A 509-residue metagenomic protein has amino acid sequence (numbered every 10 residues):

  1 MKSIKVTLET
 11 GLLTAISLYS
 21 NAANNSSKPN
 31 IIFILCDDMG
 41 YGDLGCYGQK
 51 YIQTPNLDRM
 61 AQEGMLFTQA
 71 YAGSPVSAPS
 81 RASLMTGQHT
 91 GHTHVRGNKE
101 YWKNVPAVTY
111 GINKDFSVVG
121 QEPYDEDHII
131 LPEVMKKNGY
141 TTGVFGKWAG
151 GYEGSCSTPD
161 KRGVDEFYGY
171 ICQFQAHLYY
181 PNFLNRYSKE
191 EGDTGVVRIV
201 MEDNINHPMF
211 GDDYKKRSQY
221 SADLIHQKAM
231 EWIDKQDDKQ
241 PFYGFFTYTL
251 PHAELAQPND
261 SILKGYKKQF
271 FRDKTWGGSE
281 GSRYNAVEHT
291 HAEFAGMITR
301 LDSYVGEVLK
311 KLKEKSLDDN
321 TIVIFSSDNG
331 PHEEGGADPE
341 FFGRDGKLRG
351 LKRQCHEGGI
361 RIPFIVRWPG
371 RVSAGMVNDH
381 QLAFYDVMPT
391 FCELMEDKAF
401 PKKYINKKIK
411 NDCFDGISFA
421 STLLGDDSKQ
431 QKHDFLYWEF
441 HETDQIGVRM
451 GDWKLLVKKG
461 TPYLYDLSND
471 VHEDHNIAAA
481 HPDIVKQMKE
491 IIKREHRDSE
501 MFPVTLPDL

Functional and structural regions predicted by a protein language model:
M1-S27: Bacterial Sec-dependent N-terminal signal peptides
S20, Y41-I130, V134-Y140, G154 (+2 more regions): Active-site segment of extracytoplasmic enzymes that catalyze sulfate/phosphate-ester chemistry
N24-N30, D237-F242: Proline/glycine-enriched tight loop/beta-turn segments at coil->beta junctions that connect or precede beta-strands
C36-I52, R59, L66-T68, R96-E100 (+10 more regions): Active-site-proximal cap/lid insertion segments
Q49, C156-D160, S428, I446-G447: Short glycine-biased active-site loop of nucleotidyltransferases that positions the nucleotide triphosphate and helps
G73, Y124, K352-E357, L436-E439 (+1 more regions): Short Gly/Pro-enriched turn/cap motifs at secondary-structure boundaries
L131, K147, V387, F419: Short active-site alpha-helical segment characteristic of glycosyltransferases and processive polysaccharide synthases
P132, W232, D444-L456: Short, surface-exposed beta-strand/loop micro-motifs that present aromatic residues
